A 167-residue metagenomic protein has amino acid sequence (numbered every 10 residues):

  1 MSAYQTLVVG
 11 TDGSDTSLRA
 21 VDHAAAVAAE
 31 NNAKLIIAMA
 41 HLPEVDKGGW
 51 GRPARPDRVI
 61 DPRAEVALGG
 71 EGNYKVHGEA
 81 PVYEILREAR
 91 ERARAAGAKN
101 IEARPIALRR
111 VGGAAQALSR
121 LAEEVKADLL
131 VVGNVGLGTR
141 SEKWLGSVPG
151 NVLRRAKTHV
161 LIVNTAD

Functional and structural regions predicted by a protein language model:
M1-A3, Y74-L130: Structural beta-alpha unit
S2-E71, A95-A96, I101-P105: Small/aliphatic-rich secondary-structure junction motif
A40-H41, V135, T165-D167: Short, ordered loop/turn segments at secondary-structure junctions
R52-P56, R120-A122, V148-P149: Short, hinge-like loop/turn segments at secondary-structure boundaries
G112-Q116, L129-N151: Glycine-rich, Arg-bearing micro-motifs that act as flexible, cationic patches
R155-D167: Short, flexible loop segments at boundaries between secondary-structure elements
